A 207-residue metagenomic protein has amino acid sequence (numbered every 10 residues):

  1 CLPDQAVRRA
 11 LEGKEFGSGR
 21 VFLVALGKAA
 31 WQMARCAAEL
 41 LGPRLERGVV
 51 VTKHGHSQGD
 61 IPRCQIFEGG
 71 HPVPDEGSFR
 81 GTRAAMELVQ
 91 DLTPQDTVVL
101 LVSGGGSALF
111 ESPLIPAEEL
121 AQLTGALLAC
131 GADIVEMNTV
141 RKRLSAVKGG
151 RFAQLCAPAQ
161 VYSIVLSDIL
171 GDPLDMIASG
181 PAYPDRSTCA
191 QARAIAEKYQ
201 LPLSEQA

Functional and structural regions predicted by a protein language model:
C1-A207: N-terminal loops that bind phosphate or other acidic moieties and the adjacent beta-alpha structural core
